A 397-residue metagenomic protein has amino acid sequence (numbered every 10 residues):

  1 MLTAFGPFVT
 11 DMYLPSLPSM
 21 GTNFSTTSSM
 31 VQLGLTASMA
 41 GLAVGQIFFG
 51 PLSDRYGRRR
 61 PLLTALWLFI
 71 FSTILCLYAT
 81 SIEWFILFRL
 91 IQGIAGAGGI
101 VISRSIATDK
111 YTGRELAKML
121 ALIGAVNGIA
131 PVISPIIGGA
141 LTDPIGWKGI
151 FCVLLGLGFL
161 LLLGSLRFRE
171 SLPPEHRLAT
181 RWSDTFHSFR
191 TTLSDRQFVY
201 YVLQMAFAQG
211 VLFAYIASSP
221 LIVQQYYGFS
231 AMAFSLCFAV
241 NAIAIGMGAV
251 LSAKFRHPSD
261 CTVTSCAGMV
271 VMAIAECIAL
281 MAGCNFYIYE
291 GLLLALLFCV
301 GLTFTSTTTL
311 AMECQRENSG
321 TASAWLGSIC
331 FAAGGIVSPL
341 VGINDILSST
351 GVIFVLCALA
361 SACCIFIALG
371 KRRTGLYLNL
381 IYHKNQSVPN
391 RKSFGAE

Functional and structural regions predicted by a protein language model:
S25, G57, Y78-W84, A95 (+2 more regions): Helix-breaking motifs and short loop linkers at transmembrane-helix boundaries and internal kinks in secondary membrane
V44-E83: Conserved MFS/SLC helix-loop-helix module at the cytosolic interface between two early adjacent transmembrane helices
L68-L75, E83-I91, Y287-A295: Paired small-residue
W84, G113, A121-L166, L236: Helix-loop-helix hairpin linking two adjacent transmembrane segments in secondary transporters
F88-I129: Cytoplasmic helix-loop-helix junction between adjacent transmembrane helices in 12-TM secondary transporters
E170-Y201, P389: Juxtamembrane intracellular "pre-TM" segments in multi-pass secondary transporters
T262-S306: C-terminal transmembrane helical hairpin of 12-TM major facilitator-type secondary transporters
L310-I346, I353-F354: A late C-terminal transmembrane helix in Major Facilitator Superfamily
